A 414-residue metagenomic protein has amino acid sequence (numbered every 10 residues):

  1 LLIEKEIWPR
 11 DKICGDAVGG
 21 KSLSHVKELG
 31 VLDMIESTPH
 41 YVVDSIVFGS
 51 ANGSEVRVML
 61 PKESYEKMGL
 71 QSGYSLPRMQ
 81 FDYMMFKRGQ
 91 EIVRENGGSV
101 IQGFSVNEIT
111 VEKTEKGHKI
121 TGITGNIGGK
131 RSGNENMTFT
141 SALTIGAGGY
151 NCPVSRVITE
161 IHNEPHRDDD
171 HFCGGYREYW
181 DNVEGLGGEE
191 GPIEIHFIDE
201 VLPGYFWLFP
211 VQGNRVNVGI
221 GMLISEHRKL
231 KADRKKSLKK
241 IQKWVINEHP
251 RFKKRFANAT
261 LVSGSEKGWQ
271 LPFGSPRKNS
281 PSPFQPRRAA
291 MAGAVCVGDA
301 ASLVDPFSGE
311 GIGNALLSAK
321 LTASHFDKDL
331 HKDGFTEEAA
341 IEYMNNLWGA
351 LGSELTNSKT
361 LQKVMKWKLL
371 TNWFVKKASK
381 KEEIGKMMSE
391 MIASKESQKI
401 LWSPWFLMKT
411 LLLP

Functional and structural regions predicted by a protein language model:
L1-C14: Glycine-rich FAD pyrophosphate-binding loop
D11-G53: N-terminal FAD cofactor-binding segment of flavoenzymes
E55-M79, G122, N217-E226: Helix-loop-beta segment of a Rossmann-like dinucleotide-binding subdomain
S64-K87, E178, L230-S237: Short beta-strand to alpha-helix junction loop
Y83, Q102-F104, S263: Short loop/edge segments at beta-strand edges and connector loops that shape dinucleotide/nucleotide cofactor-binding
R88-F256: Predominantly flavin-linked oxidoreductase catalytic cores and closely associated redox partners
E226-R228, A232-H325, H331: FAD/FMN-dependent oxidoreductases across multiple families
S324-P414: C-terminal helical "tail/cap" subdomain of flavin- and related membrane-associated enzymes
